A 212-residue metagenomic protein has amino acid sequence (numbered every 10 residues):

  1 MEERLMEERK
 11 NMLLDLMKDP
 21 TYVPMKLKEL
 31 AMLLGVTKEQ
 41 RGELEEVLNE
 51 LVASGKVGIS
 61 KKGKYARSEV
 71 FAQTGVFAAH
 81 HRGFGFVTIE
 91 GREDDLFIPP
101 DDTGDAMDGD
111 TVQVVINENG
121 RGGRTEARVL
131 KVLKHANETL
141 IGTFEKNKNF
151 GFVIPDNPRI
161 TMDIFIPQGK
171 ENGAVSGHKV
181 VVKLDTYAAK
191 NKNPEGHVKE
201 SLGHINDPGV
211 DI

Functional and structural regions predicted by a protein language model:
M1-I212: Charge-lined substrate channels and their catalytic hotspots, especially those that engage the 3′ end of RNA
